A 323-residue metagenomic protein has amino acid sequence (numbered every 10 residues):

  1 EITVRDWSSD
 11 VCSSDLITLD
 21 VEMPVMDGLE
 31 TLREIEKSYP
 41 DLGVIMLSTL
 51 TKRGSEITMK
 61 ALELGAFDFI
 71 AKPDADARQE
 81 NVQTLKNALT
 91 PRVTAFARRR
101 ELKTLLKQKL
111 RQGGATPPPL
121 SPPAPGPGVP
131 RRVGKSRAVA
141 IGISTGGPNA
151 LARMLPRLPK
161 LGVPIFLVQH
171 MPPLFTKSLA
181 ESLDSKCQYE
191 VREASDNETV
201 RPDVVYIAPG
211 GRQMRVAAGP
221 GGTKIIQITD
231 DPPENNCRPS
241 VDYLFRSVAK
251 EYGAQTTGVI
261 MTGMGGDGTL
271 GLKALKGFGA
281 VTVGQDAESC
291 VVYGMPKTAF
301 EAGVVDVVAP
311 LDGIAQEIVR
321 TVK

Functional and structural regions predicted by a protein language model:
E1-C12: Single conserved hydrophobic/aromatic residue that forms the stacking wall/gate of nucleotide- or nucleobase-binding
C12-T18: Active-site beta3 strand of CheY-like receiver
T18, E22-K323: Conserved acid/base catalytic micro-environments in cytosolic active-site loops
